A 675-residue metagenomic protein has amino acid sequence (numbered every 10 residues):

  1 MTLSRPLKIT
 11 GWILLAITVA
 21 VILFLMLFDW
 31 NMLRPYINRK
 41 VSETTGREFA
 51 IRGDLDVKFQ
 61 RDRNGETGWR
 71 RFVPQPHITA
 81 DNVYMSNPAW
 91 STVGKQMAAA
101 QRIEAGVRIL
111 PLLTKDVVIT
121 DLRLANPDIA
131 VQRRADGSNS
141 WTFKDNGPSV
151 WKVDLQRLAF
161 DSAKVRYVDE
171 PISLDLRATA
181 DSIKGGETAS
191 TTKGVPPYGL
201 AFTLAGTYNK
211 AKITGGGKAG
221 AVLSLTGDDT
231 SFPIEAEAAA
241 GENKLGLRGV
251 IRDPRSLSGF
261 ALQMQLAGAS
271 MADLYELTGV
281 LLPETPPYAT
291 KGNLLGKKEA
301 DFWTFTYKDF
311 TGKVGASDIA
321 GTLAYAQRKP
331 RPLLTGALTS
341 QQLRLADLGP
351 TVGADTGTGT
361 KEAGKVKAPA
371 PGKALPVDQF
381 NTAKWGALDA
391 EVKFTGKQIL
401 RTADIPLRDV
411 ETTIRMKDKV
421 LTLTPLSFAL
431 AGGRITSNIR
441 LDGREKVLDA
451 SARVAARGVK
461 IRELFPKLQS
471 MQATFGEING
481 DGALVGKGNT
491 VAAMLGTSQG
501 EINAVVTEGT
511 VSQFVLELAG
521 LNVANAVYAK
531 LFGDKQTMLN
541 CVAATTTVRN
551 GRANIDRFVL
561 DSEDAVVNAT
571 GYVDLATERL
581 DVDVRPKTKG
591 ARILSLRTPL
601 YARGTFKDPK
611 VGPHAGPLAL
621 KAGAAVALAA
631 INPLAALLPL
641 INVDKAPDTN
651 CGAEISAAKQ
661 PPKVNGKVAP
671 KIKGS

Functional and structural regions predicted by a protein language model:
M1-I51, A636-D644, G652, N665 (+1 more regions): N-terminal type II signal-anchor transmembrane helix that functions as the membrane-insertion/stop-transfer segment
V21-V131, P287, L295-G296: Terminal hydrophobic membrane-targeting helix
V57-Q60, E66-R70, R108, L375 (+3 more regions): Coil-to-alpha-helix initiation sites in intrinsically disordered, low-complexity, charged segments
E66, W141-V150, G372-T382, G488: A short, compositionally biased domain-edge/stem linker segment
F72-M97, V118-S138, Q156-A159, K164-R166 (+8 more regions): Small-residue helix/turn framework positions
V107-L113, Q379, V485-V491: Outer-membrane beta-barrel proteins
K152-D154: Surface-exposed loop/turn motifs in large extracellular/passenger domains
T351-A383, K667: Intrinsically disordered, low-complexity segments enriched in small/polar residues
